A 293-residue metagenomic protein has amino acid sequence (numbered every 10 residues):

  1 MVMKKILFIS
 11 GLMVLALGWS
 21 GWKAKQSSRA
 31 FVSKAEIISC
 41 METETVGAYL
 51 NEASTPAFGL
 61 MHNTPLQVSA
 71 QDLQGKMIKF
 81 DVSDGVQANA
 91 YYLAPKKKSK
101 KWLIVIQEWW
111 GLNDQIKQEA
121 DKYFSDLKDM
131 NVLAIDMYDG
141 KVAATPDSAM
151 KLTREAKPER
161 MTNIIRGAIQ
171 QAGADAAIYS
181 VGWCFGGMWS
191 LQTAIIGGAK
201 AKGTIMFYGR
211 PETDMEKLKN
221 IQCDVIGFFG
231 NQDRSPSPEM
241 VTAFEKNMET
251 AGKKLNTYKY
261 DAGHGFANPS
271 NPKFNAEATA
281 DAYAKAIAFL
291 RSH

Functional and structural regions predicted by a protein language model:
R29-A53, T64, V68-Q71, M77-A172: Serine-hydrolase catalytic machinery in alpha/beta-hydrolase-like enzymes
E119, S237-N247: Short alpha-helix in the alpha/beta-hydrolase fold that links the catalytic acid
A172-W183: Alpha/beta-hydrolase fold nucleophile elbow
G182-G186, S190: Gly/Ala-rich beta-loop-alpha elbow adjacent to hydrolase catalytic centers
K200-R210: A conserved short beta-strand
I221, G227-F229: Short beta-strand/loop motif that positions the catalytic acidic residue of the alpha/beta-hydrolase fold
Q232-P236: Acidic catalytic loop of the alpha/beta-hydrolase fold
E249-H293: C-terminal catalytic histidine-bearing segment of alpha/beta-hydrolase fold enzymes
